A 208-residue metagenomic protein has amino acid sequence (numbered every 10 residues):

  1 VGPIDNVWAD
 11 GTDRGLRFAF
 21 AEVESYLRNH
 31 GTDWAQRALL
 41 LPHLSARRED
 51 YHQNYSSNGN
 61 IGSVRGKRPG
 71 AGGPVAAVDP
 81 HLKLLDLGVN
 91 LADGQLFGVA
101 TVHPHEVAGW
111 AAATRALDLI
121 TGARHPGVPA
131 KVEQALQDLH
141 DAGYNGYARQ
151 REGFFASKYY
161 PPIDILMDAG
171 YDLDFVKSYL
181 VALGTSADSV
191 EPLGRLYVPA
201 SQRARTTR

Functional and structural regions predicted by a protein language model:
V1-R208: Short, flexible loop motifs at catalytic/binding sites
